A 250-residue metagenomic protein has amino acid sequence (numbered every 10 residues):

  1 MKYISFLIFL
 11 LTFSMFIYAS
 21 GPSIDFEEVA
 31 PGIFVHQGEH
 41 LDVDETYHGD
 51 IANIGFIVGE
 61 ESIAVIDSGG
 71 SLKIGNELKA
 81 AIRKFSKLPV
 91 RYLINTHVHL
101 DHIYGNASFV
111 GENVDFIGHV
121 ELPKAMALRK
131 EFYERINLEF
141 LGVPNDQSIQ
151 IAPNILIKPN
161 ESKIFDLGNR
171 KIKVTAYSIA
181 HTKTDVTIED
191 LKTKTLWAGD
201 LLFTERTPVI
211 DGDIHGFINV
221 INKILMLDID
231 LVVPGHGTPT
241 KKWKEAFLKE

Functional and structural regions predicted by a protein language model:
S5-M15: Bacterial N-terminal signal peptides
I17-A19: Boundary at the C-terminal end of the N-terminal hydrophobic targeting segment
P31-A81, V186-A198: Conserved beta-strand hairpin/beta-sheet module of binuclear metal-dependent hydrolase folds, prominently
H36-A52, M126-E131, T204-D213: Acidic/histidine-rich helix-loop elements that form or flank divalent-metal/phosphate-binding sites at the catalytic
I66-S68, R91-H99, I117-V120, Y177 (+2 more regions): Active-site neighborhood of phospho(di)ester-bond hydrolases with catalytic His/Asp-centered motifs
A80-N160, I164: Active-site HxH/HxHxD metal-binding segment of metal-dependent hydrolases
K158-D190: Core dinuclear metal-dependent hydrolase active-site scaffold
E189, I218-E250: Divalent-metal (often Zn2+) His-rich catalytic cores of metallo-beta-lactamase-fold enzymes
